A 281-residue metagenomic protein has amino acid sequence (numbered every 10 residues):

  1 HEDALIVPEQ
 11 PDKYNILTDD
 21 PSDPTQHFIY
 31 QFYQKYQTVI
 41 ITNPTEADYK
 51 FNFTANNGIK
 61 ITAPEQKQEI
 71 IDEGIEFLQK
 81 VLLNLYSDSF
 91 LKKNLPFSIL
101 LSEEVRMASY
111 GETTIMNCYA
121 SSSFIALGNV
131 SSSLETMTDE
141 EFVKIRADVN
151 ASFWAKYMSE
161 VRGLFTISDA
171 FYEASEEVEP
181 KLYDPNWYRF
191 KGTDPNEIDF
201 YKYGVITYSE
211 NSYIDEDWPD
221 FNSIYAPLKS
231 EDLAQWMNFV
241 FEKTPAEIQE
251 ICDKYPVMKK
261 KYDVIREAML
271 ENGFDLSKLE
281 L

Functional and structural regions predicted by a protein language model:
H1-D88, I251-L281: Acidic/polar, low-complexity intrinsically disordered N-terminal segments immediately downstream of a Sec signal
Q68-S123: Auxiliary, metal-adjacent structural segments of Zn-dependent hydrolase domains
D72-K80, A147-S152, Y203, Q235-N238 (+2 more regions): Solvent-exposed, polar/charged alpha-helical surfaces in well-ordered, non-transmembrane soluble domains, broadly
L100, I125-G128, A234-Q235: Structural recognition of the beta-strand scaffold that forms the well-ordered cores of secreted hydrolase catalytic
E104-V149: Active-site scaffold of zinc-dependent metalloenzymes
E140-Y172: Catalytic Zn2+-binding segment of zinc metalloproteases
S168-V240: Post-HExxH zinc-binding segment in Zn-dependent metallohydrolases
S209-L281: A cross-kingdom marker for long, charged
